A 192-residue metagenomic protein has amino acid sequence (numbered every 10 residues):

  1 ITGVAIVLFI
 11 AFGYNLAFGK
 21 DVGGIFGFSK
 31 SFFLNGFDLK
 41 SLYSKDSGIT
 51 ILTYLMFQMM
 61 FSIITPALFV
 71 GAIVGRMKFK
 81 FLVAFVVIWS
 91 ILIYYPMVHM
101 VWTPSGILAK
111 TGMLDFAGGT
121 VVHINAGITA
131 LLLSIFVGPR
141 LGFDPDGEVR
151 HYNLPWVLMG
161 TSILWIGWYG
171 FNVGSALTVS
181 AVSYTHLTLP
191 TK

Functional and structural regions predicted by a protein language model:
T2-A17, I88-Y94: Hydrophobic alpha-helical membrane-insertion segments
I10-F28, L39-S47, G75, V98-I107: Transmembrane alpha-helix boundary signature
S31-Y54, G112-V122, Y184: Short aromatic-rich membrane-water interface segments that cap or initiate transmembrane helices in multi-pass membrane
F57-G167, V173: Glycine-rich, mobile lid/loop segments that gate access to catalytic sites or pores
G174-A181: Acidic, glycine-rich loop-and-beta core segments that form the ion-binding/anion-interacting portion of active sites
T185-T191: Conserved small/polar residues in nucleotide/adenosyl-binding loops
